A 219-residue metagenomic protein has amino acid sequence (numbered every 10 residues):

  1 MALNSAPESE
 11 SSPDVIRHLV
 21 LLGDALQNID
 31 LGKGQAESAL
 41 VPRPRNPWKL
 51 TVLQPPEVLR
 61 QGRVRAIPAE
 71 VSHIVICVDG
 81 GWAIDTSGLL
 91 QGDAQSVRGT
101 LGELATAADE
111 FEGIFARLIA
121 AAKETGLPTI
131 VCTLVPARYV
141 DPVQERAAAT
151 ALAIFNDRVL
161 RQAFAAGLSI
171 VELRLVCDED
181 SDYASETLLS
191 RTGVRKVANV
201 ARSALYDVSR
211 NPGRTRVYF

Functional and structural regions predicted by a protein language model:
M1, Y218-F219: Short intrinsically disordered terminal tails
M1-V58, V64-A69: Serine-esterase "nucleophile elbow" of acetyl-processing enzymes
V20, I29-L31, S96, T129 (+2 more regions): Generic detector of intrinsically disordered, low-complexity, polar/charged segments
D30, G34, A39, D178-E179 (+2 more regions): Residues in flexible loops and secondary-structure boundaries
R60-R195, N199-S203, V217-Y218: Alpha-helical cap/lid subdomain in secreted, periplasmic, or secretory-pathway luminal O-acyl-processing enzymes
V200-P212: C-terminal alpha-helix
